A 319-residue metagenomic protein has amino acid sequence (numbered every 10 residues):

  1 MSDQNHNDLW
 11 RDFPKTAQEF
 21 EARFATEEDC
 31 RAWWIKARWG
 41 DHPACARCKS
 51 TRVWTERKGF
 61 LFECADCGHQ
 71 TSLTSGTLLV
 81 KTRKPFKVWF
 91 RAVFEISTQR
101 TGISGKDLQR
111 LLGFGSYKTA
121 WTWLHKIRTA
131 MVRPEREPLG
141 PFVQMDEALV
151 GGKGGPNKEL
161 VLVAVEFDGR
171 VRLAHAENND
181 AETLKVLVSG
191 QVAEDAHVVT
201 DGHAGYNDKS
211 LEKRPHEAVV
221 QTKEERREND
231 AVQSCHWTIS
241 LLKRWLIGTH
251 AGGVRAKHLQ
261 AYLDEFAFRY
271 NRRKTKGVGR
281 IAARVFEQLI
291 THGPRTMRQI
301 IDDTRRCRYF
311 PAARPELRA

Functional and structural regions predicted by a protein language model:
M1-A319: Residue-level recognition of single "structural anchor" positions that define or cap local secondary structure
